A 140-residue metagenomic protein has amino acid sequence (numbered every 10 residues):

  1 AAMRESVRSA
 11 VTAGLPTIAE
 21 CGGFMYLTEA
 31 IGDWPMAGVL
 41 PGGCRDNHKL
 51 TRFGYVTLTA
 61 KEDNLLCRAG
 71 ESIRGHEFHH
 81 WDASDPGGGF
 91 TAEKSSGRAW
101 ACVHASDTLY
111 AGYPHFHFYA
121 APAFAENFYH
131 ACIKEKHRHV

Functional and structural regions predicted by a protein language model:
A1-N64: Cysteine-nucleophile active-site neighborhood
R45-V140: Amide-donor transfer/coupling interface in amidating biosynthetic enzymes
